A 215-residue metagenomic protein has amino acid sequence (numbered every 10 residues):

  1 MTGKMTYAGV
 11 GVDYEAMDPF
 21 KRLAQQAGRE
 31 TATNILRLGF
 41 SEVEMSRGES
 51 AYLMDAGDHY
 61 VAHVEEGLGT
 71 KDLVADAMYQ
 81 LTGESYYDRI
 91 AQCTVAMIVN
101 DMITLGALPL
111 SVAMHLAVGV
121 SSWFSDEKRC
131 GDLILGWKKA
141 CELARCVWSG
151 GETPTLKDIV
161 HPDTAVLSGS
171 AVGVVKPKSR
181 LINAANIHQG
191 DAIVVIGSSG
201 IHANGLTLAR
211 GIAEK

Functional and structural regions predicted by a protein language model:
T2-K215: Helix-biased detector of long, well-ordered alpha-helical tracts
